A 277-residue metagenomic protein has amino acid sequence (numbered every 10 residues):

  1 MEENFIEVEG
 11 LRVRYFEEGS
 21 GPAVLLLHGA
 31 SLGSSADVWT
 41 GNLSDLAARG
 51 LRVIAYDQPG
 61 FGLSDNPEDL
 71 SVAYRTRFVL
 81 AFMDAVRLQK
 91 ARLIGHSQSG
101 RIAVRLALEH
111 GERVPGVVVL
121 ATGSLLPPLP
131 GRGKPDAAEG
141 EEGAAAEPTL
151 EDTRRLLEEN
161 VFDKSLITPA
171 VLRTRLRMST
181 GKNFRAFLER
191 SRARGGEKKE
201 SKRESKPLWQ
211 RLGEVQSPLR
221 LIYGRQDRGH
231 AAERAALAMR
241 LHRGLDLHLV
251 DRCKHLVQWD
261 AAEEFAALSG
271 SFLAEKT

Functional and structural regions predicted by a protein language model:
L11-L63: Conserved HGGG/HGGXW glycine-rich cap/lid loop of the alpha/beta-hydrolase fold
T40, A48, A55-I94, E109 (+1 more regions): Active-site loop/oxyanion-hole signature of alpha/beta-hydrolase fold enzymes
G95, S99, A103: Gly/Ala-rich beta-loop-alpha elbow adjacent to hydrolase catalytic centers
V104, L108, P115-R155: Flexible "cap/lid" loop of the alpha/beta hydrolase fold
P148-G213: Conserved alpha/beta-hydrolase catalytic His-Asp/Glu region
V215, L221-Y223: Short beta-strand/loop motif that positions the catalytic acidic residue of the alpha/beta-hydrolase fold
Q226-H230: Acidic catalytic loop of the alpha/beta-hydrolase fold
R243-T277: Catalytic active-site module of serine/aspartate enzymes centered on a nucleophile-bearing elbow/loop
